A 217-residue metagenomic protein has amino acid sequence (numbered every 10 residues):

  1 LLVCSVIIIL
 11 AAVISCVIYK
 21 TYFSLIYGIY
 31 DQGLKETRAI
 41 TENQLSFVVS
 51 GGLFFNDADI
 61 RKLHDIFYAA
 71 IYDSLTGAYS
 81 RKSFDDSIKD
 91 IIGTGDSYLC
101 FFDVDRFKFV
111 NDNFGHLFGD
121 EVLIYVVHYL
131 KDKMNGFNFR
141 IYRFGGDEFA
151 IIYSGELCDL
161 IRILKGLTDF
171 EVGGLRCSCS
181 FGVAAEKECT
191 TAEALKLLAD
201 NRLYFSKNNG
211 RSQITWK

Functional and structural regions predicted by a protein language model:
L1-K35, A39-E42, S50: Alpha-helical transmembrane segments and their helix-membrane boundary motifs
Y30, E36-T37, T41-S74, R81-D96: Signal-transducing coiled-coil linker helices
I66-D86, F102-H116, I124: Conserved nucleotide-binding and Mg2+-coordinating catalytic segments in signaling enzymes
D90, D96, F118-N138: Active-site-proximal alpha-helical element of nucleotidyl cyclase-like catalytic domains and analogous helices
F107-F109, V126, F144, F149 (+1 more regions): Hydrophobic framework residues that shape the active-site pocket of cyclic nucleotide turnover catalytic cores
H116, A185-W216: Catalytic-core segments of nucleotide cyclases and related cyclic-nucleotide turnover enzymes
V127-K131, E156-L175, A185, D200: Alpha-helical scaffold within the catalytic cores of cyclic-nucleotide enzymes
F139-R143: A short pre-motif secondary-structure segment
